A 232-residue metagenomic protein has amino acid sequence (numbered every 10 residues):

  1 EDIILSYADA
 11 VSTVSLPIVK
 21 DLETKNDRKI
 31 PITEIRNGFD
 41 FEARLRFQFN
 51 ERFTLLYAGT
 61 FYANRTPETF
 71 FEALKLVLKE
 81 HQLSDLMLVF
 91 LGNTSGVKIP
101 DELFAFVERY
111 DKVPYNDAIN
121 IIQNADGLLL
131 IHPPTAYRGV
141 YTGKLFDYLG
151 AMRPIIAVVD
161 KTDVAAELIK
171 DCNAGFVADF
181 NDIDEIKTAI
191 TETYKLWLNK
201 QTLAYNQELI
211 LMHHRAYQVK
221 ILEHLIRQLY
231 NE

Functional and structural regions predicted by a protein language model:
D2-P31, F41, L222: A short, active-site helix/loop in glycosyltransferases that binds the activated sugar's phosphate group
V14, Y57-G59, L91, Y110: Short hydrophobic "strand-cap" motifs at the C-terminus of beta-strands
P17, I35-G38, F49: Carbohydrate-associated surface elements
Q48-R65, F71-L74, Q218: Conserved donor-binding/catalytic core segment of Leloir-type glycosyltransferases
R65, P114-I121, L128-L149, P154-E167: Nucleotide-sugar-dependent
H81-M87, G92-I119: Nucleotide-activated donor-binding/catalytic signature segment of Leloir-type glycosyltransferases, i.e., the conserved
D160-E192: Change "using UDP/GDP/dTDP sugars" to "using nucleotide sugars
N181-E185, L198-Q228: A charged, aromatic-enriched C-terminal amphipathic alpha-helix characteristic of glycosyltransferases across folds
